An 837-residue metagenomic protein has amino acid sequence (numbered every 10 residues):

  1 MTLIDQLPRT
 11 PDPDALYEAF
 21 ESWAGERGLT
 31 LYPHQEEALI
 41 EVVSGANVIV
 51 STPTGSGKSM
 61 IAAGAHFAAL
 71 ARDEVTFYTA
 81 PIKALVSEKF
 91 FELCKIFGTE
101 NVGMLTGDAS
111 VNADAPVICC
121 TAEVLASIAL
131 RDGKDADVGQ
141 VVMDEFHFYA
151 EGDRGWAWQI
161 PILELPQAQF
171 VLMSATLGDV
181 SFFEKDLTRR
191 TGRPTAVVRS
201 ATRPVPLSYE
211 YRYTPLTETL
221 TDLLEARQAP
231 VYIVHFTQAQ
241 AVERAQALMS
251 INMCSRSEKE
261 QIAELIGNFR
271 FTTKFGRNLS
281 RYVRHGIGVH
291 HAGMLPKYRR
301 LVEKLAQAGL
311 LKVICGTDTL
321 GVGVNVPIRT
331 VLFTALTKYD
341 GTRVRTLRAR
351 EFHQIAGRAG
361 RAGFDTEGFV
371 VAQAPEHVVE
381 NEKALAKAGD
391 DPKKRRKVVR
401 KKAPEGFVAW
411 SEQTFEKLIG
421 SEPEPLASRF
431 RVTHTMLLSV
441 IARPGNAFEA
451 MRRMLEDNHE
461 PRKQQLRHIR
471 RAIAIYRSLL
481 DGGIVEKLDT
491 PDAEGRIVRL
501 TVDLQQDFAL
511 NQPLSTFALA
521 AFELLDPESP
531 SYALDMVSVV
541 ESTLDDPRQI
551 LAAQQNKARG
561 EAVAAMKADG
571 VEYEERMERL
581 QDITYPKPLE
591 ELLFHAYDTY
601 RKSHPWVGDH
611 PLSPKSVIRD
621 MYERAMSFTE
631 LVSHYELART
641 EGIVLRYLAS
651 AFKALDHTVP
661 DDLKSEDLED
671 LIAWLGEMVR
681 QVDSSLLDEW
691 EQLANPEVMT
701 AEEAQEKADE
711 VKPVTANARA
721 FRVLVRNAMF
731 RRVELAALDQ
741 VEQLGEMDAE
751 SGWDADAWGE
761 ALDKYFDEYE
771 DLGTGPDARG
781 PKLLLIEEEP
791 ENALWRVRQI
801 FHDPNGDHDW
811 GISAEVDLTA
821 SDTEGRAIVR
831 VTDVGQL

Functional and structural regions predicted by a protein language model:
M1-V48, S255-R284: Helicase-associated low-complexity/disordered flanking segments
E21-A24, L29-V205, R212, P230-H235 (+1 more regions): Conserved P-loop/Walker A NTP-binding site and adjacent catalytic elements of P-loop NTPases
T79, S87, C94-G103, Q238-V313 (+1 more regions): Conserved C-terminal RecA-like helicase domain
D114-L130, H285-P296, L305-N325: Conserved two-lobed SF2 helicase motor
R212-F236, E243-Q246, R300-A308: Conserved interdomain hinge at the start of the Helicase C-terminal
G288, Q307-A308, D391-R798: Non-catalytic terminal extensions of ATP-dependent helicases
T330-F333, T337-Y339, R345-A386: Conserved segment of the helicase C-terminal RecA-like domain
H802-L837: Compact beta-sheet-dominated globular domain cores
